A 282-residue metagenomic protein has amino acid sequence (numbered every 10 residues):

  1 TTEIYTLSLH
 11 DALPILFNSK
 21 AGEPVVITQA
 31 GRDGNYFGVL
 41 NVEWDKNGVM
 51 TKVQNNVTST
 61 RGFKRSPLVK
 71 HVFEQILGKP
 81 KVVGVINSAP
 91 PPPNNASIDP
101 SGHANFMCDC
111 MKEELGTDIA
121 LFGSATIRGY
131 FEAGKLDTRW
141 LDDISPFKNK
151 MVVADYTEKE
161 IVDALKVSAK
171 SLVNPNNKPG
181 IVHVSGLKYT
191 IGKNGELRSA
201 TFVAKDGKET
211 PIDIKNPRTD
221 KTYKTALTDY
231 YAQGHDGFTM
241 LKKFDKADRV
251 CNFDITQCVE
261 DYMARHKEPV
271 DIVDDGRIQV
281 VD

Functional and structural regions predicted by a protein language model:
T1-L13: Short, small-residue-biased leader/transition segments that mark boundaries at the very start of proteins
A12-P14, I27-A30: Active-site neighborhood of phospho(di)ester-bond hydrolases with catalytic His/Asp-centered motifs
L16-N18: Mature extracellular/periplasmic domains of secretome proteins
K20-P24, A30-D282: Catalytic centers of hydrolytic enzymes
